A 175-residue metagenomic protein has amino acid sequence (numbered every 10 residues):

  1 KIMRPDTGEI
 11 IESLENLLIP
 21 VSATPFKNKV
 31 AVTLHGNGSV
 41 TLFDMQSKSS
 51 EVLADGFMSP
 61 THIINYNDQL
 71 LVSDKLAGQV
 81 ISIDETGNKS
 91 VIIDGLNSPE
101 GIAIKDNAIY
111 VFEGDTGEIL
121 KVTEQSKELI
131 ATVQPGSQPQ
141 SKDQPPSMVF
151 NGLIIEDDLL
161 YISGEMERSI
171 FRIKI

Functional and structural regions predicted by a protein language model:
K1-I2, G38-T41, G78-V80, G117-L120 (+1 more regions): Structural signal for beta-propeller blades
R4-E9, F43-K48, I83-N88, V122-S126 (+1 more regions): Short loop/turn segments that connect beta-strands within beta-propeller blades
G8-L14, K48-A54, G87-D94, K127-T132 (+1 more regions): A short beta-strand motif characteristic of beta-propeller blades
L14-A31, N37-S39, A54-Q69, K75-G78 (+3 more regions): Beta-rich, blade/repeat-based domains predominating in secreted/periplasmic proteins but also intracellular
K121-T123, A131-Q134, D157: Short leucine-rich amphipathic alpha-helical surface patches
P135, L159, G164-S169: A short, acidic, flexible beta-alpha connecting loop/helix-capping segment that sits on the rim of active
